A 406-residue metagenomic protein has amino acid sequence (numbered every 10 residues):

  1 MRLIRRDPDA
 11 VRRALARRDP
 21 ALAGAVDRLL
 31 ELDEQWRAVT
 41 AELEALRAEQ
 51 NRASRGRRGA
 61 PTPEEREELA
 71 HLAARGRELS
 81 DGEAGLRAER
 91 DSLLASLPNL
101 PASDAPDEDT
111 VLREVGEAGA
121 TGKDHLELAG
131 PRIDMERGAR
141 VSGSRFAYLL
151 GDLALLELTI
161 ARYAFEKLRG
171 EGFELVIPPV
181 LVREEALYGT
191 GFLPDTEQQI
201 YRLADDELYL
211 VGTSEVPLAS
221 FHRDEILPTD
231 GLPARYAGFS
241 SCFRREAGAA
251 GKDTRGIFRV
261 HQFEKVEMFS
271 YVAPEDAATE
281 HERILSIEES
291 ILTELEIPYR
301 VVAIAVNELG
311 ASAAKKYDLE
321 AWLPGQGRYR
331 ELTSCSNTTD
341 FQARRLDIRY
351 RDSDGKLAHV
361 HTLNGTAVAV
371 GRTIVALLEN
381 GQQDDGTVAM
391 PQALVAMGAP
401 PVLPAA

Functional and structural regions predicted by a protein language model:
M1-A118: N-terminal alpha-helical targeting/anchoring segments
V115-A406: TRNA-recognition modules of translation machinery and tRNA-sensing kinases, especially anticodon-binding
